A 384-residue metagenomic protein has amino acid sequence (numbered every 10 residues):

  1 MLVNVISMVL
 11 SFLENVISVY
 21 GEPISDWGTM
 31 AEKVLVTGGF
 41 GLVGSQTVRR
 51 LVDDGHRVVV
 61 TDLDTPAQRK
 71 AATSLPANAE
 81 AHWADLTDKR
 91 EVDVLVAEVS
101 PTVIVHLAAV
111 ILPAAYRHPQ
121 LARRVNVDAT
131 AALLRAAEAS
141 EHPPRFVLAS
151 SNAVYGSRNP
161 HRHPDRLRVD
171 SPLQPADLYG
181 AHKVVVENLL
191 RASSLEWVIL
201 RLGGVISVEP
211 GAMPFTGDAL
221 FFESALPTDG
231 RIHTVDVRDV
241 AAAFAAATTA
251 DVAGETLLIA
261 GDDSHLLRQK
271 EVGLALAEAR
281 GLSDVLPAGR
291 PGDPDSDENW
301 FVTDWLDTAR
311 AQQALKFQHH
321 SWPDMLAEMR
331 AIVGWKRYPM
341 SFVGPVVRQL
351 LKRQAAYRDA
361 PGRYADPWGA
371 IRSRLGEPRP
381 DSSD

Functional and structural regions predicted by a protein language model:
V34-D54: N-terminal Rossmann NAD(P)H-binding glycine-rich loop of SDR-like oxidoreductase domains
H56-Q68: Conserved glycine-rich Rossmann-like NAD(P)H-binding loop of the short-chain dehydrogenase/reductase
W83-V125, G156: NAD(P)H-binding glycine-rich loop region in Rossmannoid oxidoreductase-like domains and their noncatalytic homologs
T87, R117, L121-A132, L173 (+3 more regions): Glycine-rich NAD(P)-binding loop of the Rossmann-fold in SDR/ketoreductase-type enzymes
A131-L178: Conserved Rossmann-fold NAD(P)-dependent oxidoreductase catalytic core, especially the SDR/UDP-sugar
P160, Q174-V198: Active-site Tyr-X1-5-Lys
N188-T234, R238-D239, G273-A277: NAD(P)-dependent short-chain dehydrogenase/reductase
A243-A314, H320, D324-E328, K336-P345 (+1 more regions): Mid/C-terminal beta-alpha module of Rossmann-like enzyme folds, strongest in SDR-family dehydrogenases/epimerases
